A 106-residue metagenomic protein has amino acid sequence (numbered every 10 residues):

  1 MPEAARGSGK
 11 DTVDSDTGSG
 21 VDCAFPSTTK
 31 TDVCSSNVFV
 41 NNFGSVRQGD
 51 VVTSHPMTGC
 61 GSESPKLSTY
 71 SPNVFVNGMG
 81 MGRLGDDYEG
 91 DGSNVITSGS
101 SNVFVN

Functional and structural regions predicted by a protein language model:
M1-N106: Intrinsically disordered, low-complexity proline/glycine-rich segments
